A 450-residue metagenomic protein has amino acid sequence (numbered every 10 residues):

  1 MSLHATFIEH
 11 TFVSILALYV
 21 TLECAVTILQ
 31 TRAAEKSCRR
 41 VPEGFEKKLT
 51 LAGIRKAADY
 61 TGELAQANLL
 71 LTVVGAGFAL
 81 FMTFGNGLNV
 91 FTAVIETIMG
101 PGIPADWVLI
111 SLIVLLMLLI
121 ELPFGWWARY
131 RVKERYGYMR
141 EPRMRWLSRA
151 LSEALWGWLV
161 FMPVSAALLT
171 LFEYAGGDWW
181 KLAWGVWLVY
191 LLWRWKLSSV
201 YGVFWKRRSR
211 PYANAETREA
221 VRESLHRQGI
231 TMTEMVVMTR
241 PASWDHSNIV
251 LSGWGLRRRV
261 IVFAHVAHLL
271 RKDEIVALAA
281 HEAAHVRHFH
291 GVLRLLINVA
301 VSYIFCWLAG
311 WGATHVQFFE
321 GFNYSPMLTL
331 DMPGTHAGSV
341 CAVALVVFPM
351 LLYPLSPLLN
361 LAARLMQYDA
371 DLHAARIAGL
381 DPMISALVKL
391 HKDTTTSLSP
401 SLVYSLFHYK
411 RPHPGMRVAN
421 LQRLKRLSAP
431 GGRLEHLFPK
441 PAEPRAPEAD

Functional and structural regions predicted by a protein language model:
L3-T335, P354-D450: Polar-ligand-bearing catalytic/cofactor-coordination segments of membrane-embedded or membrane-tethered inner-membrane
P333-V343: Loop-to-helix entry region at the N-terminal start of transmembrane alpha-helices in multi-pass membrane transporters
V347-L352: Alpha-helical transmembrane segments of multi-pass integral membrane proteins
